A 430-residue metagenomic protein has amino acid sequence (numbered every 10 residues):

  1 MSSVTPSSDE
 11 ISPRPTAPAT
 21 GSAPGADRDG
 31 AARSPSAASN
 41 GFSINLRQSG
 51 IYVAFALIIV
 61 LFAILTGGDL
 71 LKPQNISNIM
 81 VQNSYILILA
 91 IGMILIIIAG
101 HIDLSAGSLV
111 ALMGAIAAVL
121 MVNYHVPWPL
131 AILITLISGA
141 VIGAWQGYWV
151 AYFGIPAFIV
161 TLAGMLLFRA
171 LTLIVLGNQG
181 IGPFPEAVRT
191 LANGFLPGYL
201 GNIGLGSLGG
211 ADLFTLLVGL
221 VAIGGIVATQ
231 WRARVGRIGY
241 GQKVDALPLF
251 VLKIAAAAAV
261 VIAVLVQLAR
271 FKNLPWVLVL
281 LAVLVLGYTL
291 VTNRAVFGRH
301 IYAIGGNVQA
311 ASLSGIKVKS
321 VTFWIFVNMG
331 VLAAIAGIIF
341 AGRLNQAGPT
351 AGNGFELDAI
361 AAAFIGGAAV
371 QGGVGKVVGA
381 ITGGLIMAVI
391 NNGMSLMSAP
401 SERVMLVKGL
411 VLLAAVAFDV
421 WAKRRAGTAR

Functional and structural regions predicted by a protein language model:
M1-G50, V227-A259, V420-R430: Transmembrane alpha-helical segments of polytopic membrane transport and secretion proteins
E10-P15, G21-I88, A117, Y124-L130: Membrane-interfacial amphipathic/re-entrant helices at transmembrane-helix boundaries
I59-Y124, W145-F158, L173, T292 (+3 more regions): Single transmembrane alpha-helix segments in multi-pass membrane proteins
G68-N78, L173, G177, V264-L278 (+3 more regions): Inter-helical junctions in multi-pass inner-membrane proteins, predominant in energy-converting antiporter-like
H101, G143, F326-I339, R343-L406: Transmembrane alpha-helical segments in multi-pass inner-membrane proteins
H125-L166, T382-G383, M387: Alpha-helical transmembrane segments within multi-pass membrane transporters and channels
F168-T292, P349, G427-R430: Transmembrane helix-bundle core of multi-pass membrane transporters and related energy-transducing complexes
Q230-V244, L286-F326: Membrane-helix/interface signature in polytopic inner-membrane proteins
